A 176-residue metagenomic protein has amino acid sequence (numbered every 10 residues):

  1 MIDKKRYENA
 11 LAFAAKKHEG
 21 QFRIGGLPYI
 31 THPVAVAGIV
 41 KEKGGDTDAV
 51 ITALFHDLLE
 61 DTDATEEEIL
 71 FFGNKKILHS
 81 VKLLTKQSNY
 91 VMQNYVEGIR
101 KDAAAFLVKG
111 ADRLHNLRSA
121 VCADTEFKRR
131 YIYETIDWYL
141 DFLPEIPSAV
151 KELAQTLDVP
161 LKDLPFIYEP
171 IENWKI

Functional and structural regions predicted by a protein language model:
M1-I176: Active-site helical microenvironments for divalent-metal-assisted chemistry
